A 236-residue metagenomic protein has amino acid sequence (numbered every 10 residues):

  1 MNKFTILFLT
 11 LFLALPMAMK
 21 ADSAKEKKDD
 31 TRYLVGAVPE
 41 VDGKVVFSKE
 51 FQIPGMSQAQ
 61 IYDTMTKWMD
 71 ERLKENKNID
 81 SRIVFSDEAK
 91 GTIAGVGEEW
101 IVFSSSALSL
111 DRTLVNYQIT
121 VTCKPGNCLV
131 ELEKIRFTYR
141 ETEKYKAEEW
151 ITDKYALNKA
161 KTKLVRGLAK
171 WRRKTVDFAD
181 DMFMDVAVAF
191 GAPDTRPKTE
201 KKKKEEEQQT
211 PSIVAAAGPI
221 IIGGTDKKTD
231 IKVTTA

Functional and structural regions predicted by a protein language model:
M1-A24: Bacterial Sec-dependent N-terminal signal peptides
K20-A236: Ser/Thr-rich, low-complexity intrinsically disordered terminal regions
